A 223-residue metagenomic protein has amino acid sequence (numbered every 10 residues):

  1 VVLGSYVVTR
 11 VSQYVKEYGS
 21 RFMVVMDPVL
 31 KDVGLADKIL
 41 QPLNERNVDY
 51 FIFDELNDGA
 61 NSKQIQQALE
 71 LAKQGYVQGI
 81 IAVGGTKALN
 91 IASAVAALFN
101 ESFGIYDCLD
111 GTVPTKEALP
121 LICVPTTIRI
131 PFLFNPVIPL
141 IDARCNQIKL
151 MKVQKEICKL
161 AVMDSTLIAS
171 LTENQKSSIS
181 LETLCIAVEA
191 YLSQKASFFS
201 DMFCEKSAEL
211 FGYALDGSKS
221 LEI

Functional and structural regions predicted by a protein language model:
V1-G79: ATP/NTP phosphate-donor binding region
I39, L69, A88-S102, F134-N135: Short Gly/Thr/Asp-enriched flexible loops that form oxyanion-binding sites at enzyme active sites
N44-E45, Q74, V95, T112 (+1 more regions): N-terminal loops that bind phosphate or other acidic moieties and the adjacent beta-alpha structural core
A68, I91-A96, A187-V188, A208-A214: Buried hydrophobic packing segments
V77-S93, T126-I128: Glycine/serine-rich anion-binding loops at beta->alpha junctions that coordinate negatively charged ligand groups
N100-F198: A glycine/threonine-rich phosphate-anchoring loop and its flanking beta-alpha core in nucleotide/phosphate-binding
A190-I223: Active-site segments that bind and position negatively charged phosphate/pyrophosphate groups
